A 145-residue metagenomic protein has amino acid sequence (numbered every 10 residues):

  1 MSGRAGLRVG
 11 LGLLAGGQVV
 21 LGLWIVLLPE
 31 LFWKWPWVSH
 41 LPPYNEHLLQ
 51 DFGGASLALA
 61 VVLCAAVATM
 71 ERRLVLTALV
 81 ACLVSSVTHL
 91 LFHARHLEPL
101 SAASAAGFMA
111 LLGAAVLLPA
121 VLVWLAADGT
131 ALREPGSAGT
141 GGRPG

Functional and structural regions predicted by a protein language model:
M1-Q18: Cytosolic juxtamembrane helix and N-cap/initiation of the first transmembrane helix
G16-L48, G53: Hydrophobic transmembrane helix segments
Y44-V67, V84: Core segments of alpha-helical transmembrane spans in multipass integral membrane proteins
F52-G54, A103-L117: Individual transmembrane alpha-helices with interfacial aromatic-anchor signatures
A68-C82: Loop-to-transmembrane helix junctions at the membrane interface
A78-H93, G113-L117: Hydrophobic alpha-helical membrane segments
L91-G107: Membrane-helix boundary connector in multi-pass membrane proteins
A114-G136: Membrane-water interface at the C-terminal end of transmembrane alpha helices
